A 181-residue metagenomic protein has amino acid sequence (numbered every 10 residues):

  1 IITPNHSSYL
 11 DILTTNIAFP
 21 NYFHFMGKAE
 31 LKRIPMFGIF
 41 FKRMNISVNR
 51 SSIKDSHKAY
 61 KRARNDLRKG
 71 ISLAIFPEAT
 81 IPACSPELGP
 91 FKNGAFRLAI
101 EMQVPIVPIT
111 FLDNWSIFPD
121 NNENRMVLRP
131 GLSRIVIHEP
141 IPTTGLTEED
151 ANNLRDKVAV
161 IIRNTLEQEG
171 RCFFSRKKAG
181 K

Functional and structural regions predicted by a protein language model:
I1-I53: Catalytic core of membrane glycerolipid acyltransferases/transacylases, capturing the structured, soluble-facing
K58-K181: Non-catalytic C-terminal accessory region of glycerolipid acyltransferases and related lyso-lipid remodeling enzymes
